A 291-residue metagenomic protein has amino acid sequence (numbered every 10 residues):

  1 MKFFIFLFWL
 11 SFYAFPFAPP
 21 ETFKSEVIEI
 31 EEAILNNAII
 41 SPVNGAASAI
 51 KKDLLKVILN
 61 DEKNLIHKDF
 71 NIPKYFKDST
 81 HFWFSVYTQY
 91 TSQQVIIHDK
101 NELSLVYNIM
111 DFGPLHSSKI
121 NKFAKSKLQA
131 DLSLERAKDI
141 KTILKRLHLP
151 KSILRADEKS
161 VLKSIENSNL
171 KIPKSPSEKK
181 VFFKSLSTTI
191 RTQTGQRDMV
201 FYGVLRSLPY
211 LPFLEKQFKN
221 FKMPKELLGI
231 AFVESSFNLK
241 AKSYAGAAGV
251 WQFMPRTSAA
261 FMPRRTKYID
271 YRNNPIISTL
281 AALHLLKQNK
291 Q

Functional and structural regions predicted by a protein language model:
M1-G229: Cell-wall glycan-active module
E102, K125, K159, V233 (+3 more regions): A sequence-level detector of short, solvent-exposed, charge-rich linear segments
F112, R146, P150, Q217-F221 (+4 more regions): Structured segments of extracytoplasmic/periplasmic soluble domains in secreted or envelope-associated proteins
S177-V181, G249-T257: Short coil-to-beta-strand
R191-V200, F237-Y244, Q252-Q291: Substrate-binding clefts and substrate-entry loops adjacent to catalytic sites of polymer-processing enzymes acting on
L211, E215-F253: Carboxylate/His-rich catalytic cores and anion/metal-binding grooves
